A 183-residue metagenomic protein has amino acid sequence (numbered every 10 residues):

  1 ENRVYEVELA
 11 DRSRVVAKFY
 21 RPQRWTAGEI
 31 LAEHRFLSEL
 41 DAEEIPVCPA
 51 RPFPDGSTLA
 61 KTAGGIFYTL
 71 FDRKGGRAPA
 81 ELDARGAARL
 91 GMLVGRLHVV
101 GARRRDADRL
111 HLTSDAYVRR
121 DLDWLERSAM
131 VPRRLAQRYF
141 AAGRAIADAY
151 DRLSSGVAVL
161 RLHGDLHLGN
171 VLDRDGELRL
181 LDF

Functional and structural regions predicted by a protein language model:
E1-N2, D55: Short amphipathic beta-strand starts and helix->beta connectors
N2-L9, V16-A17, A50, A147-F183: Active-site acidic catalytic loop and adjacent metal/ATP-binding pocket of ATP-dependent phosphoryl transfer enzymes
A10-D106: ATP-binding pocket architecture of kinase catalytic cores
F53-A60, A107-L122, D165-R179, F183: Short flexible/disordered coil segments
D72-P79, L122-L125, L168: A short, hydrophobic secondary-structure junction motif
A80-Q137, V157-V159: A cross-family kinase active-site recognition segment
Y139, G143-A147: Short amphipathic alpha-helical coiled-coil/interface segments
